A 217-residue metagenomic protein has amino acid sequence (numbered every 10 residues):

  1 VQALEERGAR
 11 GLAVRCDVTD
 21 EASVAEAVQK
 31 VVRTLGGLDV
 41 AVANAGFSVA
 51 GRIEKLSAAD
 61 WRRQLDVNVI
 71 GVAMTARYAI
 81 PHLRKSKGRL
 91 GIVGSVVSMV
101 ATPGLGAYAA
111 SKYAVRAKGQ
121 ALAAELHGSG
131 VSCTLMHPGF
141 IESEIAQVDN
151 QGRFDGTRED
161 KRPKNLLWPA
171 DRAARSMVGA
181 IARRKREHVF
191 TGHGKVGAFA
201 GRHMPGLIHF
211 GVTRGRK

Functional and structural regions predicted by a protein language model:
R15-E26, A58: The beta1-alpha1 cofactor-binding region of Rossmann-like NAD(H)/NADP(H)-dependent oxidoreductases
R52-I53, S57-R62: Substrate-binding pocket helix/loop in short-chain dehydrogenase/reductase
E54, T102-G106: Active-site loop immediately N-terminal to the catalytic Tyr-X3-Lys motif of short-chain dehydrogenase/reductase
A76, S111: Active-site helix of classical SDR
P81, A124-H127: Alpha-helical segment proximal to the catalytic Tyr-Lys
S95: Residue(s) in the substrate-gating loop at a strand-loop-helix junction that position the organic substrate next
G128-G192: SDR active-site lid
